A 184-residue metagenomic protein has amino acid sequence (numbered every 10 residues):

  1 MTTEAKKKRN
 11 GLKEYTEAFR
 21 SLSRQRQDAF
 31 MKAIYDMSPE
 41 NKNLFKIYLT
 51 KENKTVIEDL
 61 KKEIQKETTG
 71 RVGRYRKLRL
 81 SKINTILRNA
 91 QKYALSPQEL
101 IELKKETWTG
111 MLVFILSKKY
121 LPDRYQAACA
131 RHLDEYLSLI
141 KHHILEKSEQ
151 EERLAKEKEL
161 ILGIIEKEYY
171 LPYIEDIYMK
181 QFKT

Functional and structural regions predicted by a protein language model:
T2-E4: Long, compositionally biased stretches
K6-G73: N-terminal interaction modules that seed assembly of large macromolecular complexes
K8, R20, I34, S38 (+9 more regions): Intrinsic-disorder-associated interaction segments
E14, I34, I47, K92 (+3 more regions): Intrinsically disordered, low-complexity N-terminal regions enriched in serine/proline/glycine with scattered basic
M37, F45-E52, E63, L78 (+6 more regions): Residue-level signal for alpha-helical context at structural boundaries
Q65-E149: Charged linear interaction tracts used for macromolecular binding and regulation
A130-T184: Eukaryote-biased recognition of C-terminal alpha-helical segments
